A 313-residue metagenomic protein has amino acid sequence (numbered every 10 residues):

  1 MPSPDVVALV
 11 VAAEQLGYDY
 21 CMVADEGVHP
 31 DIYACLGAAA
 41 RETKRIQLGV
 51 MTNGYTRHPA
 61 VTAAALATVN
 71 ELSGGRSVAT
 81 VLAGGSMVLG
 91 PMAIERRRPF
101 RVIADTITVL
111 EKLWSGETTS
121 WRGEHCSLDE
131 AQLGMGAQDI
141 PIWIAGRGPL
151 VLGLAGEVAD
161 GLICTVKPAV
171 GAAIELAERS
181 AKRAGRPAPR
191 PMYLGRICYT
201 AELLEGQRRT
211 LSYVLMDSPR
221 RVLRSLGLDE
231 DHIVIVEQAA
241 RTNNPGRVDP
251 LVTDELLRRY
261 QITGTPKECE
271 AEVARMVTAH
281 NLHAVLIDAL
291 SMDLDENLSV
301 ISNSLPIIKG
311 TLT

Functional and structural regions predicted by a protein language model:
M1-G49, I140: N-terminal beta1-alpha1-beta2 module of alpha/beta enzyme domains
P2-A13, A65, G146-E157, P266-M276: Short, acidic/polar
V11-Q15, L36-R45, L66-S77, G156 (+2 more regions): Acidic (Asp/Glu)-rich catalytic clusters
C21-V23, Q47-T52, S77-V81, I142-A145 (+3 more regions): Hydrophobic faces of well-ordered beta-strands that scaffold small-molecule active sites in alpha/beta enzyme cores
H29-A38, V166-A181: Active-site-adjacent beta->alpha loops and helix N-cap segments on the catalytic face of soluble alpha/beta enzymes
Y33-N53, D105-V109, L113, S304-T313: Alpha-helix-loop-beta-strand connector modules within alpha/beta enzyme cores
A60-N70, Y199-R208: Catalytic cores of alpha/beta
R96-Q132, L176-V277: An alpha-helical appendage that flanks or caps ligand/catalytic pockets
